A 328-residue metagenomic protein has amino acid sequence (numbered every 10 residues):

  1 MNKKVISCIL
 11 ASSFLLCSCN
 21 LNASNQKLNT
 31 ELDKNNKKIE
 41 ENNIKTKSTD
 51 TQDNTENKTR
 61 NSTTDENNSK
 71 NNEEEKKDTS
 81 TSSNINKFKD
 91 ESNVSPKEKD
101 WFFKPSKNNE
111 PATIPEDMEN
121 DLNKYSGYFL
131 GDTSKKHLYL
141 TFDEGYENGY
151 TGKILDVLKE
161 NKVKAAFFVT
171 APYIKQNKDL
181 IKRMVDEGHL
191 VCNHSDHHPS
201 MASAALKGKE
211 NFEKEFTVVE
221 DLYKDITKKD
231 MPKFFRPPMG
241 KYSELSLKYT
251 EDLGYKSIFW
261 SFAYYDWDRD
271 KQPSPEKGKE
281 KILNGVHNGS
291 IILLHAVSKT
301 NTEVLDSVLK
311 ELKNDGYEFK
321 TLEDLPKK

Functional and structural regions predicted by a protein language model:
M1-V5, I9: Positively charged n-region of N-terminal signal peptides that target proteins for export
S12-S13: Repetitive helical segments and hydrophobic/amphipathic motifs
L16-S18: C-terminal motif of bacterial Sec signal peptides marking the signal peptidase cleavage site
N22-F129: N-terminal, intrinsically disordered, polar/charged segments of Gram-positive cell-envelope systems that serve as
N54, S195-D196, V297: Compositionally biased, intrinsically disordered low-complexity segments enriched in polar/proline residues
F88-N93, P115-L122, F142-N148, G208-E215 (+2 more regions): Short acidic/polar alpha-helix capping motifs at helix-coil junctions
W101-A204, V218-K224, M231-P232, S307 (+3 more regions): Active-site beta->alpha N-cap acidic-glycine motif
K175-Q176, P199-E318, E323-K328: Catalytic domains of cell-wall/extracellular-matrix polysaccharide-remodeling enzymes, centered on de-N-acetylation
